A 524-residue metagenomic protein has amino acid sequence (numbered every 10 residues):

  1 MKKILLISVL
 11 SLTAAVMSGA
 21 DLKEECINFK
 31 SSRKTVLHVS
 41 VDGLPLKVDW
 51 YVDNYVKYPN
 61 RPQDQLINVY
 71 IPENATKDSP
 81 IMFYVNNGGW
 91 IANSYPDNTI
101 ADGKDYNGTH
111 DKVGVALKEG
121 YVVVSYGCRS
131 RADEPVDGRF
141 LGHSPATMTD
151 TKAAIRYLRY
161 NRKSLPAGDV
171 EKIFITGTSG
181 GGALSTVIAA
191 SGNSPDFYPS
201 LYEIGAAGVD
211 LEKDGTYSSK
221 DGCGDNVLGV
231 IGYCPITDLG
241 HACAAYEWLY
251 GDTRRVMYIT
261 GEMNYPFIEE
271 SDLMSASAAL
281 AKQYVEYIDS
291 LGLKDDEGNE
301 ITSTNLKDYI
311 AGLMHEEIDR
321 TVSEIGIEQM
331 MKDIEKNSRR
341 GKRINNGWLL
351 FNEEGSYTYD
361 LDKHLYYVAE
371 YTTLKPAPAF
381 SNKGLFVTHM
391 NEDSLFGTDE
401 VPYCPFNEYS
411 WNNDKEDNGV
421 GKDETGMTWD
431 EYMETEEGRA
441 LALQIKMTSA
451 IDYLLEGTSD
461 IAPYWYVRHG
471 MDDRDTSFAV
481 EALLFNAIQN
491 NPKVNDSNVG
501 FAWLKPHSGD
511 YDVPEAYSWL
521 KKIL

Functional and structural regions predicted by a protein language model:
L10-S18: Hydrophobic h-region of N-terminal signal peptides that target proteins for export in Gram-negative bacteria
D21-K77, E436-M447, E456: N-terminal cap/lid segment of alpha/beta-hydrolase-fold proteins
I67, D78-W90: Short beta-strand element of the alpha/beta-hydrolase
V85-M148, S191, K505-P506: Cap/lid segment of the alpha/beta-hydrolase catalytic domain
L141-S164: Alpha/beta-hydrolase active-site loop
Y160-D252, I445: Primarily recognizes the serine-hydrolase "nucleophile elbow" in alpha/beta-hydrolase and SGNH/GDSL folds
T216, G232-T237, H241-N382: Non-catalytic, alpha-helical, charged scaffold/linker segments that couple or flank catalytic or architectural cores
G326-L524: C-terminal subdomain of alpha/beta-hydrolase-fold enzymes, centered on the catalytic histidine and its supporting
